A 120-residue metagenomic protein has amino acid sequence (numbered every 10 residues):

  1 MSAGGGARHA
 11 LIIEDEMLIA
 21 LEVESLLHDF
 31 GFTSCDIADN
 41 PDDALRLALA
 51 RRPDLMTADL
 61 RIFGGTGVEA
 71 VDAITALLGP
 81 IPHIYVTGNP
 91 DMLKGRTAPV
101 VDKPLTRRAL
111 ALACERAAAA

Functional and structural regions predicted by a protein language model:
M1-L11, T106-A120: Non-catalytic signal-transmission and effector/linker regions of two-component phosphorelay proteins
E14, T87: Conserved acidic carboxylate
M17-D36: Two-component/phosphorelay signaling modules centered on CheY-like receiver
I37-L55: Acidic, metal-coordinating helix/loop segments flanking the phosphotransfer/catalytic sites of two-component signaling
N40, T66-E69: Acidic catalytic/metal-coordinating carboxylates
D59: Active-site residues of response regulator receiver
F63: The feature encodes the CheY-like receiver
V68-P80: Short amphipathic alpha-helix used as the core "switch/output" element in two-component signaling
